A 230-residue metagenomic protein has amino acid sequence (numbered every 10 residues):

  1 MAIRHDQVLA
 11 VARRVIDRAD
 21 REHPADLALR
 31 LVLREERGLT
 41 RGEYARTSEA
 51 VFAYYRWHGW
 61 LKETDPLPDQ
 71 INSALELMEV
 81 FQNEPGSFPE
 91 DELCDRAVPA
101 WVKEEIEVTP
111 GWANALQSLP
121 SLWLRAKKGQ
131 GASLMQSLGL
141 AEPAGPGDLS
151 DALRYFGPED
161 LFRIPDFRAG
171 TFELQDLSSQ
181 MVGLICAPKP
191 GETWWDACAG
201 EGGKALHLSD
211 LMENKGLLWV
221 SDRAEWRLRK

Functional and structural regions predicted by a protein language model:
M1-K230: S-adenosylmethionine
